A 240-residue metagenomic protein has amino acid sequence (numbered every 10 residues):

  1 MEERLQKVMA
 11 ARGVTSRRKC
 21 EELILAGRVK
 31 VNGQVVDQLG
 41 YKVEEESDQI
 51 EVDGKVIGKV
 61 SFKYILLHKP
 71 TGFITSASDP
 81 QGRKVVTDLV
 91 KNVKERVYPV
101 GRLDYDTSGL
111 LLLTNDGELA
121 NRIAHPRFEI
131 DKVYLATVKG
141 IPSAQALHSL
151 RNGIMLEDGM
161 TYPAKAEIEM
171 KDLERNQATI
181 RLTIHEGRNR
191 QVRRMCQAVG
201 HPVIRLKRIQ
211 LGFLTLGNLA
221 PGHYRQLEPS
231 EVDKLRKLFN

Functional and structural regions predicted by a protein language model:
M1-N240: Basic, flexible Lys/Arg- and Gly-enriched helix-loop patches that mediate nucleic-acid binding at interfaces with rRNA
